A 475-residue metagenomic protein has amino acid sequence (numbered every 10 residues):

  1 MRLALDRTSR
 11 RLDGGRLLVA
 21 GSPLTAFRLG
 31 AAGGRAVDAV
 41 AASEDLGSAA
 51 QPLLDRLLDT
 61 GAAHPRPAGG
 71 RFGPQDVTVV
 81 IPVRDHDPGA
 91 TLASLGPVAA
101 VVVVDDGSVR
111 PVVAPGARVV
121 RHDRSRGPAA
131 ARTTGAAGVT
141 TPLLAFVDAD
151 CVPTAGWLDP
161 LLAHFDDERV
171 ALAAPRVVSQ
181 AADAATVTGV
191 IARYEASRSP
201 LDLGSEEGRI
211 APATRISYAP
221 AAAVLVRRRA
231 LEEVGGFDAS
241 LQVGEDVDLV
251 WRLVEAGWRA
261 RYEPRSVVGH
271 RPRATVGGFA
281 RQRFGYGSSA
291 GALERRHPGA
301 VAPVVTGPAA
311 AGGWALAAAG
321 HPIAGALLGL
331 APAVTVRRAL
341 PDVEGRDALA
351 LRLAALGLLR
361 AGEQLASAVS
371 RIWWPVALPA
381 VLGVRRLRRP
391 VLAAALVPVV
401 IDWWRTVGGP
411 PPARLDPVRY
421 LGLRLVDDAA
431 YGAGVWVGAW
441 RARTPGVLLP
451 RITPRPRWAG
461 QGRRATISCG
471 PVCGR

Functional and structural regions predicted by a protein language model:
L57, P220-V226, A230-G235, A239-V267: A short, conserved alpha-helix in the catalytic core of glycosyltransferases
V83-A99: Short, well-formed alpha-helical segments that are part of the catalytic scaffolds of diverse glycosyltransferases
G89, R110-P111, A149-H164: Acidic donor-binding/catalytic loop of UDP-sugar-dependent glycosyltransferases, especially processive GT2
H122-V139, P160, E206-S217: Glycine-rich, basic loop-to-helix element that forms the pyrophosphate-binding segment of sugar-nucleotide handling
L144: Short aromatic/hydrophobic "clamp" motif used to bind/position activated sugar donors
A155-A192, R271: Conserved donor NDP-sugar-binding/catalytic core segment of glycosyltransferases
P175, A192-I216: Short, flexible, basic/aromatic active-site loop/helix in glycosyltransferases
E263-P264, G269-L328, R337-D427, A433-G438 (+1 more regions): Active-site-adjacent helix/loop segment of glycosyltransferases that harbors family-specific signature motifs
